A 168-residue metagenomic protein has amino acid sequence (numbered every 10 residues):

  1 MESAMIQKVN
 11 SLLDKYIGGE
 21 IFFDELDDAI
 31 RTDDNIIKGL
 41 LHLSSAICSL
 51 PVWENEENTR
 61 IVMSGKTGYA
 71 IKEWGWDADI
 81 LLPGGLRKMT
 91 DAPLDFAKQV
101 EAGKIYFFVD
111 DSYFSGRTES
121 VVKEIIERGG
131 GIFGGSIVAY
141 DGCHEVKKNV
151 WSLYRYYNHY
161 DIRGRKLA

Functional and structural regions predicted by a protein language model:
M5-D28, E54-N55, E124-A168: PRPP-dependent phosphoribosyltransferase catalytic core
E25-E56, P93: A short, well-structured juxtamembrane/interface segment
L40-C48, I71, I125, F133 (+1 more regions): Extended low-polarity, hydrophobic cluster-rich segments
V52-K66, Y106: Short glycine-rich phosphate-binding loop at a beta-alpha junction
I61, A78-L81, S136, V150: Conserved beta-strand scaffold positions in the cores of enzyme catalytic domains, especially in NTP/NDP-utilizing
M63-K66, V109-Y113, A139-D141: Structural motif
G68-Y106, F114-K123: Short, glycine/charge-rich flexible loops or terminal/linker lids adjacent to PRPP-binding catalytic cores
F96-S115, W151-D161, K166: A polyampholytic, Gly/Pro-enriched intrinsically disordered region
